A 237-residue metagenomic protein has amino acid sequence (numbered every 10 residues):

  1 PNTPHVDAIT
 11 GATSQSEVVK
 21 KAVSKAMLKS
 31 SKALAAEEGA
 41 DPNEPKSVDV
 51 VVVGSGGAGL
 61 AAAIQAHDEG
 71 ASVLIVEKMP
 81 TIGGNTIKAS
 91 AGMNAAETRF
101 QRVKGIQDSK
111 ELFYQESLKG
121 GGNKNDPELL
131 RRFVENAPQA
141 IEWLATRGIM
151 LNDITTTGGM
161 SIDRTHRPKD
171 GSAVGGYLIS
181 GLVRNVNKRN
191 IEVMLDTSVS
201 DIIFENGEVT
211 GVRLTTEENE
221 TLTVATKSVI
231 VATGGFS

Functional and structural regions predicted by a protein language model:
P1-E38: Active-site- and interface-proximal helix/loop "cap" or "latch" segments in soluble metabolic and energy-transducing
P45-I75: N-terminal Rossmann-like FAD-binding beta1-loop-alpha1 element of flavoenzymes
P45-V48, E218-S228: Core beta-strand elements of the Rossmann-like FAD/NAD(P) dinucleotide-binding domain in flavoenzyme oxidoreductases
S55, E97, T233-G234: Glycine-rich, N-terminal phosphate-binding loop of Rossmann-like dinucleotide-binding domains
G57-G59, N190-S198, E220-A225: Ligand-binding pocket scaffold of soluble enzyme catalytic domains
S72, K78-E192, D196-S198: Conserved N-terminal/central alpha/beta ligand/cofactor-binding core
M79, T226-S228, A232-S237: Glycine-/small-residue-rich beta->alpha transition segments that form the dinucleotide
L195-V209: A conserved short coil-to-beta-strand element within the FAD-binding core of flavoproteins
